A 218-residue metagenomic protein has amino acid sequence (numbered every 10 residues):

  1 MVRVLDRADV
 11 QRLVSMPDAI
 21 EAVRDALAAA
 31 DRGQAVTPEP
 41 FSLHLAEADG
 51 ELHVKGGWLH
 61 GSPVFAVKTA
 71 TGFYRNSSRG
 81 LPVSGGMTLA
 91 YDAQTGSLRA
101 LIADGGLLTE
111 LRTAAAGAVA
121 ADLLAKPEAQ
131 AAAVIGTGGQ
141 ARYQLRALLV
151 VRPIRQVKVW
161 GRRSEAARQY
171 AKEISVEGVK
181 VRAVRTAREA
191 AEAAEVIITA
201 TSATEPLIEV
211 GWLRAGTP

Functional and structural regions predicted by a protein language model:
M1-E110, A116-A118, A125-E128: N-terminal ligand-binding/catalytic initiation module
F73, S97, A141, T204-P206: Glycine-rich nucleotide phosphate-binding loop and flanking beta-alpha elements of Rossmann-like dinucleotide-binding
A103, T137, R162: Cofactor-binding loop segments of dinucleotide-utilizing enzymes, especially the Rossmann-like FAD- and NAD(P)+-binding
L111-A132, G139-V151: Short internal alpha-helix immediately C-terminal to a glycine-rich phosphate-binding loop in Rossmann-like
A129, I154, A215-G216: Phosphate-coordination loops involved in phosphoryl transfer and adenosine-cofactor binding
V134-I135, W160, V184: Structural motif
V151-E177: NAD(P)-binding Rossmann-fold cofactor-contacting core
E177-P218: Rossmann-like adenosine-cofactor binding region
